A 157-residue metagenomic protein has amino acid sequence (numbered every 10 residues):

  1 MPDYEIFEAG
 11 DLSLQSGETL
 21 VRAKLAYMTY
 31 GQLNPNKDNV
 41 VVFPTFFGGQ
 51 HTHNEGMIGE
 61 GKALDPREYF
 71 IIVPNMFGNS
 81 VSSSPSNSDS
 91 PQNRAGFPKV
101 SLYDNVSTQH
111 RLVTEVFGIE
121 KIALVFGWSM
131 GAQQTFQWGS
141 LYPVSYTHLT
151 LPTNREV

Functional and structural regions predicted by a protein language model:
Q15-L20: Short, solvent-exposed beta-strand/turn "edge" segments of beta-rich domains on protein surfaces
V21-G31: A short loop-to-beta-strand scaffold at the N-terminal edge of the catalytic core in hydrolase folds
D38-F46: Short beta-strand element of the alpha/beta-hydrolase
G48-M130, S140, L149: Gly/Pro-rich cap/lid or specificity-loop segments adjacent to the active site
Q134-Q137: Hydrolases whose catalytic domains are alpha/beta-hydrolase-1, hotdog thioesterase, or metallo-beta-lactamase-like
T147-T153: Conserved small/polar residues in nucleotide/adenosyl-binding loops
